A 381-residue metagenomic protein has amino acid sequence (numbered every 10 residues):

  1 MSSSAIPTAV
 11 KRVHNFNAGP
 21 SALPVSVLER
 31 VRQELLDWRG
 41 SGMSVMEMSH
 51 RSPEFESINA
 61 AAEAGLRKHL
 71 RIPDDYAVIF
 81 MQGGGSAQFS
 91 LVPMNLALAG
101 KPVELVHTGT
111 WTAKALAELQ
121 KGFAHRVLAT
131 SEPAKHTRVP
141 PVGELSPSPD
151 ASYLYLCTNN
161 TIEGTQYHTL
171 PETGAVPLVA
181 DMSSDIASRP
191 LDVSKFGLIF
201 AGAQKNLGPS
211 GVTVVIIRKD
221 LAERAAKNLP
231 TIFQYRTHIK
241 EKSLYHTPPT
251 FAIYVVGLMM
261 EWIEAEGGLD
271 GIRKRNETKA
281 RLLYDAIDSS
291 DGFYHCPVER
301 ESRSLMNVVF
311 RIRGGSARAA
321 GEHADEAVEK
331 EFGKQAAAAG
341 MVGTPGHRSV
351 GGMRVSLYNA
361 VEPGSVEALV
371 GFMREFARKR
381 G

Functional and structural regions predicted by a protein language model:
S2-V13, A338, H347-G381: PLP-dependent enzyme catalytic core of the Aspartate aminotransferase-like
R12-E63: A glycine-/small-polar-enriched, mobile loop at the entrance of the PLP active site in fold-type I
G19, L119, T130-I186: Active-site phosphate-binding strand-loop segment of PLP-dependent enzymes
G42-Q88, N95, G109-T110, E118: Conserved N-terminal alpha-helix of the aminotransferase class I/II PLP-enzyme fold
A97-A113: Conserved PLP-anchoring active-site segment centered on the Schiff-base-forming lysine
V179, V193-Q204: Conserved active-site segment immediately N-terminal to the catalytic lysine that forms the internal aldimine
A203-Y284, E299, R380-G381: Active-site C-terminal subdomain of aminotransferase-like
H295-Q335: Conserved PLP-binding catalytic core of the aspartate aminotransferase-like
